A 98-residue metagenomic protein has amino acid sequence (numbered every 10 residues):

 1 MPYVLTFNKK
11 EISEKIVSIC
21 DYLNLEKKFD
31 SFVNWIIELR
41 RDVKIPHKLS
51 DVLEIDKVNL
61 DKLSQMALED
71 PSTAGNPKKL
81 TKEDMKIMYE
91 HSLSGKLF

Functional and structural regions predicted by a protein language model:
M1-P2: Active-site loop ensemble at the mouth of alpha/beta enzyme cores that anchors a bound cofactor
S13-I16, C20-F98: C-terminal charged capping/lid subdomain of soluble metabolic enzymes
